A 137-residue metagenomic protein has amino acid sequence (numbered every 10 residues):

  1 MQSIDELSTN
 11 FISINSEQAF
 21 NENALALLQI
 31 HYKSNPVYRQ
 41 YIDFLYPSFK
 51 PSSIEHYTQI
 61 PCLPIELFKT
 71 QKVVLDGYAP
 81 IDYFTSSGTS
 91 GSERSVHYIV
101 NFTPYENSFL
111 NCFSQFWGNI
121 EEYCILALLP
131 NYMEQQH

Functional and structural regions predicted by a protein language model:
M1-T85, G91-A127, N131-Q136: Nucleotide 5′-phosphate-binding alpha/beta core
